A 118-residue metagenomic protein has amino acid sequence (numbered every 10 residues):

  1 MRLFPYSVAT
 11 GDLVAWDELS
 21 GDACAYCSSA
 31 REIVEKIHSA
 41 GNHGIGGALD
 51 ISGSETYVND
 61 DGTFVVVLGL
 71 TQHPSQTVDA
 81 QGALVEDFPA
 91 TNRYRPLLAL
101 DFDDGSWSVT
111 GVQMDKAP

Functional and structural regions predicted by a protein language model:
M1-G41: Core segments of small alpha/beta cavity-forming domains
W16-D17, G46, T110: Short, hydrophobic secondary-structure boundary micro-motifs
C27, G44-G47, R93-L98: Short, surface-exposed, polar/charged, turn-prone segments marking secondary-structure boundaries
I33-K36, H43-I45, G62, G82-V85: Short, charged/polar low-complexity linear motifs in solvent-exposed/disordered segments
S39-T56: A short, amphipathic edge element
Y57-P118: Exposed beta-sheet edge and beta->alpha loop/turn motif
